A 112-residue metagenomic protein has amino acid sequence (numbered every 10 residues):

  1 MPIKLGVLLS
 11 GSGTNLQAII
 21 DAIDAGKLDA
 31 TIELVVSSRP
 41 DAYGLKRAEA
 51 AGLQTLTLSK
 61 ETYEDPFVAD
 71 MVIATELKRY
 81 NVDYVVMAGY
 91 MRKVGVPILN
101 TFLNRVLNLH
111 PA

Functional and structural regions predicted by a protein language model:
M1-A112: One-carbon transfer enzymes
